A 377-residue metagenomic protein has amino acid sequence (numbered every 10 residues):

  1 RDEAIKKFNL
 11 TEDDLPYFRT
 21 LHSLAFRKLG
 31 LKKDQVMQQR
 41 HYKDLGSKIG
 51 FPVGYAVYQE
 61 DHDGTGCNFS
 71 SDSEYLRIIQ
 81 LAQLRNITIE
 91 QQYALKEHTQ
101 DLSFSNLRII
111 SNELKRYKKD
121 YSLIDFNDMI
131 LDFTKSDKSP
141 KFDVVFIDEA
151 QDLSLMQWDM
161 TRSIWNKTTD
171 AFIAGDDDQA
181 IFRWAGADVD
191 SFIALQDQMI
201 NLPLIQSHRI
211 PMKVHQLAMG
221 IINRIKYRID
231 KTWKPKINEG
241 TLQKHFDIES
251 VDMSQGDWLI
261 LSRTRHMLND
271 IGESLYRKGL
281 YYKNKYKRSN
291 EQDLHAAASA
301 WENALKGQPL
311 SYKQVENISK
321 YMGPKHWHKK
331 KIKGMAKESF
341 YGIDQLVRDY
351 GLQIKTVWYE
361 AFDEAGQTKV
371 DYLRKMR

Functional and structural regions predicted by a protein language model:
R1-D34, Q216-M219: P-loop NTPase Walker
K7, M156-I164, I271-S274: A short acidic, amphipathic alpha-helical/loop segment
L10-L15, L29-D44, V53, P140 (+3 more regions): Short, polar/flexible loop-turn hinges at active-site or ligand-entry regions and domain interfaces
S23, M212-H215, R265-R377: Core RecA-like ATPase module of SF1/SF2 helicases and allied nucleic-acid translocases
A56-F146, L155-M160, I173, R183: Accessory N-terminal region flanking or inserted into the helicase ATPase core in nucleic-acid motor proteins
D143-V145, A171, M253-S262, R377: Generic beta-sheet signal
W158-K244: Conserved RecA-like helicase ATPase core segment that couples NTP binding/hydrolysis to strand translocation
T241-G256: Conserved interdomain hinge at the start of the Helicase C-terminal
